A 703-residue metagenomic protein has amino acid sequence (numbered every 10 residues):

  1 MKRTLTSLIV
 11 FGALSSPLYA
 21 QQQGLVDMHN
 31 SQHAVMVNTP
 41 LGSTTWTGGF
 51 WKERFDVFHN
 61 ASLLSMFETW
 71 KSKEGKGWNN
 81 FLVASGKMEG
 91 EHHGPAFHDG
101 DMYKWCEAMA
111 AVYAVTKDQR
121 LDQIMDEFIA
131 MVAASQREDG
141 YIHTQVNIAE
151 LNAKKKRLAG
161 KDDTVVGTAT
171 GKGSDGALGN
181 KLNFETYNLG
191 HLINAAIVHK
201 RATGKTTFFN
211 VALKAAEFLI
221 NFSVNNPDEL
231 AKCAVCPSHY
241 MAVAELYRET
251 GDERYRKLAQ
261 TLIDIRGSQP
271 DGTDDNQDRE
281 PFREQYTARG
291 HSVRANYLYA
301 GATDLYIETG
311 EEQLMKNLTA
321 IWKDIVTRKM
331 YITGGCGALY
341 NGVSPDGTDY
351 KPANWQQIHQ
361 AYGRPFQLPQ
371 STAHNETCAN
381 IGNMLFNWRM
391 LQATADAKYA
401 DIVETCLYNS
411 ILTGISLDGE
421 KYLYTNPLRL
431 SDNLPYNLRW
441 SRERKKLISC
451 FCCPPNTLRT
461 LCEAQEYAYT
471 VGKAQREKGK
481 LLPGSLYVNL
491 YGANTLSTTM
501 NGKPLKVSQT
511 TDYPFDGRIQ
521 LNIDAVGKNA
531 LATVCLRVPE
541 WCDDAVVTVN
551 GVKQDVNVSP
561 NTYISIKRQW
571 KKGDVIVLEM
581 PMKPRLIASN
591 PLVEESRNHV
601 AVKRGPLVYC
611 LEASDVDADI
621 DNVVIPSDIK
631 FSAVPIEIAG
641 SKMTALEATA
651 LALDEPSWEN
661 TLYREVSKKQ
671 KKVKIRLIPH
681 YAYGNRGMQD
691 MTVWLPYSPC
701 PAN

Functional and structural regions predicted by a protein language model:
M1-Q23: Bacterial Sec-dependent N-terminal signal peptides
Q22-Q119, Q123, A153-A202, P237-R254 (+4 more regions): Aromatic (Trp/Tyr) and acidic
Q23, L318, D401-N409, G414-N522 (+3 more regions): C-terminal beta-rich recognition modules with glycine/proline-rich loops and embedded aromatic residues
W70, F128, G140-L151, V211 (+4 more regions): Short, solvent-exposed turn/loop segments enriched in Gly/Ser/Thr/Pro and often Arg
R120-Q136: Aromatic-lined substrate-binding rim segments of carbohydrate-active enzymes
A133-R137, G204, I220-V224, G251 (+5 more regions): Helix-capping and short linker residues that terminate individual alpha-solenoid repeat units
P270-N276, I332-R364: Flexible glycine/proline-rich, aromatic-decorated loop/lid segments
R537-S565, Q569-W570, L578: Accessory beta-strand-rich segments of carbohydrate-active enzymes
